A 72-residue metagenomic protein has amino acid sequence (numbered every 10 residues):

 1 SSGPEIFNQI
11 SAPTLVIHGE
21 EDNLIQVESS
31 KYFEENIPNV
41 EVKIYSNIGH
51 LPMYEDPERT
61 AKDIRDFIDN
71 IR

Functional and structural regions predicted by a protein language model:
S1-I6, A12: Active-site nucleophile elbow and catalytic-triad environment of alpha/beta-hydrolase enzymes
S1-S2, E28, K43: Short, conserved clusters of charged catalytic residues that mark active-site and nucleotide-handling motifs
P4, K31-Y32, E58: Active-site phosphate/pyrophosphate- and oxyanion-stabilizing loops and adjacent acidic/basic residues in soluble
N8, E35-N36: Solvent-exposed polar/charged
I10, V16-H18, D22: Short beta-strand/loop motif that positions the catalytic acidic residue of the alpha/beta-hydrolase fold
S11-A12, N39: Active-site acidic short loop of glycosyltransferases
N23-S29: Conserved alpha/beta-hydrolase "acid-adjacent" motif
V40-R72: Catalytic active-site module of serine/aspartate enzymes centered on a nucleophile-bearing elbow/loop
